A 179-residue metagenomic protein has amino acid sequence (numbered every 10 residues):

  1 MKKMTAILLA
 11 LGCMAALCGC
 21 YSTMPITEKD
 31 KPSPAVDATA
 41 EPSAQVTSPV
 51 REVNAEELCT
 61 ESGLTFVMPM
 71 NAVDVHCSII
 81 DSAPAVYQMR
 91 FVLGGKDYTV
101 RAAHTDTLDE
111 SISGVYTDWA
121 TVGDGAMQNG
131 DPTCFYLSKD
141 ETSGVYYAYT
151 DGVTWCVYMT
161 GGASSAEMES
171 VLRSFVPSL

Functional and structural regions predicted by a protein language model:
M1-L8: Positively charged n-region of N-terminal signal peptides that target proteins for export
L11-G12: Repetitive helical segments and hydrophobic/amphipathic motifs
A16-G19: C-terminal motif of bacterial Sec signal peptides marking the signal peptidase cleavage site
Y21-M24: Bacterial signal peptide processing site
I26-V50: Low-complexity, Pro/Thr/Ser/Glu-rich flexible segments characteristic of extracytoplasmic/periplasmic regions
E41-S143, T150: Short, solvent-exposed recognition patches
Y149-V157: Short helix/strand-capping connector loops at secondary-structure junctions
Y158-L179: Surface-exposed amphipathic alpha-helical segments
